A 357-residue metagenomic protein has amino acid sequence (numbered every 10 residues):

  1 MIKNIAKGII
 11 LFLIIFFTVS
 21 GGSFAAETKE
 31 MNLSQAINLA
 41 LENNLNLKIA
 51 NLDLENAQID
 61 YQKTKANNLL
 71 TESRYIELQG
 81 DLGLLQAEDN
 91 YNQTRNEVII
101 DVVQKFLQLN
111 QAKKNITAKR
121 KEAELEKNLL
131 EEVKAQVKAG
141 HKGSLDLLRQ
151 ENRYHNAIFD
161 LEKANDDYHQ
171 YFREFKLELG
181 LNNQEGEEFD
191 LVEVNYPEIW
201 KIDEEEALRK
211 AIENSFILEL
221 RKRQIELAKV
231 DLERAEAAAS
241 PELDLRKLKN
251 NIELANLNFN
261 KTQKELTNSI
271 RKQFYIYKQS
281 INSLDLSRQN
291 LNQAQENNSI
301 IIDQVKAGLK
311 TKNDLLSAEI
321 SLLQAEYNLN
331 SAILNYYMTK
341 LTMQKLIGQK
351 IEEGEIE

Functional and structural regions predicted by a protein language model:
I2-A25: Sec-dependent N-terminal signal peptides of Gram-positive bacterial secreted proteins and lipoproteins
F24-L84, D89-I100, G143, N183 (+5 more regions): Bacterial Sec-pathway N-terminal export signals of envelope proteins
F24-S34, N43, N90, E178 (+1 more regions): Acidic, low-complexity, intrinsically disordered peripheral segments
A66-G80, A87, T94, K114-L161 (+3 more regions): Charged, solvent-exposed structural "stalk/scaffold" segments of large extracytoplasmic/peripheral assemblies
N90-R95, N156-Y171, T262-L266, A325-T339: Amphipathic alpha-helical coiled-coil segments
N165-E206, K340-E357: Short, solvent-exposed, mixed-charge loop/turn linkers that connect secondary-structure elements
L266, Q273, G308-T311: Alpha-helical heptad-repeat coiled-coil segments that mediate oligomerization/polymerization in large
